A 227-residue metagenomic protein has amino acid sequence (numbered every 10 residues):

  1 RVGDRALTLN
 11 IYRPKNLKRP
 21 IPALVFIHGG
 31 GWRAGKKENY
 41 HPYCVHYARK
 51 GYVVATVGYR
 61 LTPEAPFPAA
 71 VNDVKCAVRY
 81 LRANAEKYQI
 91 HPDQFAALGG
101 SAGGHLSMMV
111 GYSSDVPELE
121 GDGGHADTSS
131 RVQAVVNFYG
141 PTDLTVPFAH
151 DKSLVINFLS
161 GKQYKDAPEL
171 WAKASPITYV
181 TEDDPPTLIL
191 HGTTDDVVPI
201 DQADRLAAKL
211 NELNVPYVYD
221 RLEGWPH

Functional and structural regions predicted by a protein language model:
R1-H227: Alpha/beta-hydrolase superfamily serine-hydrolase fold, recognizing
